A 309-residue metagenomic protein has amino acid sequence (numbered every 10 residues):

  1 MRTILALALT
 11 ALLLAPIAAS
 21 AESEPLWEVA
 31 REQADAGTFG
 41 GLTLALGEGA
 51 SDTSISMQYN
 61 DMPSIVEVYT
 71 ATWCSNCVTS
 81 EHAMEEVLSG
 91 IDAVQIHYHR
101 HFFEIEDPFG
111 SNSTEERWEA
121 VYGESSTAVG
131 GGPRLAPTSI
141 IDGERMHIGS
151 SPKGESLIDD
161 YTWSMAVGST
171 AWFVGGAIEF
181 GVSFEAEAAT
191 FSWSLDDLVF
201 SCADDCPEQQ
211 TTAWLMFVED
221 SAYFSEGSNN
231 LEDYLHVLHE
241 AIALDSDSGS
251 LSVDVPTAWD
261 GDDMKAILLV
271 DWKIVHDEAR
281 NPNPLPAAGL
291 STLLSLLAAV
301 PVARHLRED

Functional and structural regions predicted by a protein language model:
M1-A34, S64-V66, C74, P282-D309: Secretory targeting signatures
L9, M62, L135-P137, T211: Residues that flank catalytic or metal-binding motifs in active/ligand-binding sites
I17, G143, V270-I274: Surface-exposed loop/turn motifs at beta-strand-loop junctions within extracellular Ig-like and Fibronectin type III
A18, T79, E144, D220: Residue-level marker of positions within ordered structural domains that often coincide with functionally constrained
W27-F103: Local sequence-structure signature of Cys/Sec-based thiol-disulfide redox active-site neighborhoods
I65-Y69, S80, A136-I141, L215: Long, contiguous hydrophobic alpha-helical segments, chiefly transmembrane helices and signal peptides
E81-A136, D142-P152: Conserved segment of the thioredoxin-like fold in thiol-based oxidoreductases
N112-G131, T138, K153-A288, P301-R304: Short, conserved sequence motifs used for protein processing/export or organelle targeting and for catalysis
